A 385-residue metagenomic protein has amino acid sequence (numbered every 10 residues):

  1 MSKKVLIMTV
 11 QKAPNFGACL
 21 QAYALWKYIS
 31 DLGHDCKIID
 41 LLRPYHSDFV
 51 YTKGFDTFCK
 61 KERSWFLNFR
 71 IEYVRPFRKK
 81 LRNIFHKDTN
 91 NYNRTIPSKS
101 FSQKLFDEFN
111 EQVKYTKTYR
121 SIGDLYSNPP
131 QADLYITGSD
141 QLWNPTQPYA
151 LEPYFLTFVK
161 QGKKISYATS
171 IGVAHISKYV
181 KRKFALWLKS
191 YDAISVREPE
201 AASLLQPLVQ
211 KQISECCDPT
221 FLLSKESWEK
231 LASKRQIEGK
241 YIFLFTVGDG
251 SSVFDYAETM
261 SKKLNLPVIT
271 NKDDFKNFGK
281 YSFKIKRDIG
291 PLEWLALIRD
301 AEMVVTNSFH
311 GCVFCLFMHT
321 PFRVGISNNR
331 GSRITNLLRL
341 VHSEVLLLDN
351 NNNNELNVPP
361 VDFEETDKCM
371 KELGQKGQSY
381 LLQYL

Functional and structural regions predicted by a protein language model:
M1-L385: Active-site anion-handling motifs in enzyme catalytic cores
